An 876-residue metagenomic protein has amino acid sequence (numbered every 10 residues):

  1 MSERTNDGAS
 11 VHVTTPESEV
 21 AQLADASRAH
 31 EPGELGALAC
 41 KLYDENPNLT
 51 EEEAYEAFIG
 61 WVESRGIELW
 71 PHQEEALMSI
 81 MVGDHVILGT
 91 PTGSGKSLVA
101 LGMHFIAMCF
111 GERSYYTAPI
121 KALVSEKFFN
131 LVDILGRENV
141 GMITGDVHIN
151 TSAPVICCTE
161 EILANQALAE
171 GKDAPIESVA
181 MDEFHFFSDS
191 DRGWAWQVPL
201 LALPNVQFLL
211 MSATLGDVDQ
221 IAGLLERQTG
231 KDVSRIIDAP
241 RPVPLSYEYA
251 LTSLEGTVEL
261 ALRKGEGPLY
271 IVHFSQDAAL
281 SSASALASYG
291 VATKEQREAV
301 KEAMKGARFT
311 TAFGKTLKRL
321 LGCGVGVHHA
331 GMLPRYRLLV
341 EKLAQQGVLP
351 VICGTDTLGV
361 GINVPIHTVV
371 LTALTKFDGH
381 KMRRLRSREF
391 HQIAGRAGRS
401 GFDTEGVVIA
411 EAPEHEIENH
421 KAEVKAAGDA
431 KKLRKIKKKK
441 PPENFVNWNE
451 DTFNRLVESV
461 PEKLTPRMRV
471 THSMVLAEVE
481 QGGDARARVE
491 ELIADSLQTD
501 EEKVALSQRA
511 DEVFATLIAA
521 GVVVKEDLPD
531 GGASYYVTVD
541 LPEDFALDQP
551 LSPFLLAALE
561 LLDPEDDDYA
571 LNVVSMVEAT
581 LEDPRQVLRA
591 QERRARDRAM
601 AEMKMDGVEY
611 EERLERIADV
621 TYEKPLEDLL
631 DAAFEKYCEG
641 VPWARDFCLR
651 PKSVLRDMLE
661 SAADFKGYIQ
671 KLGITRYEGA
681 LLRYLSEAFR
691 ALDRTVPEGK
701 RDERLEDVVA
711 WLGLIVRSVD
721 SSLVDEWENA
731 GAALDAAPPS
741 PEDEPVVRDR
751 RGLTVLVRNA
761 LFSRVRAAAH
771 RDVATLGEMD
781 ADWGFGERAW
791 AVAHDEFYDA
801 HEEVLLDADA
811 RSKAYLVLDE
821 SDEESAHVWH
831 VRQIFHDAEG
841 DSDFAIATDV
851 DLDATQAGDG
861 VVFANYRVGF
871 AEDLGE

Functional and structural regions predicted by a protein language model:
M1-M78, V82-V86, V291-G322: Helicase-associated low-complexity/disordered flanking segments
S2-R4, S10, G326, Q345-Q346 (+5 more regions): Non-catalytic terminal extensions of ATP-dependent helicases
I59-W61, G66-P244, A250, P268-T293 (+1 more regions): Conserved P-loop/Walker A NTP-binding site and adjacent catalytic elements of P-loop NTPases
Y115-T117, S125, V132-G141, Q276-V351 (+1 more regions): Conserved C-terminal RecA-like helicase domain
S152-L168, C323-R337, L343-N363: Conserved two-lobed SF2 helicase motor
E248-F274, S281-S284, L338-G347: Conserved interdomain hinge at the start of the Helicase C-terminal
T368-L371, T375-F377, R383-K425: Conserved segment of the helicase C-terminal RecA-like domain
H836-E876: Compact beta-sheet-dominated globular domain cores
